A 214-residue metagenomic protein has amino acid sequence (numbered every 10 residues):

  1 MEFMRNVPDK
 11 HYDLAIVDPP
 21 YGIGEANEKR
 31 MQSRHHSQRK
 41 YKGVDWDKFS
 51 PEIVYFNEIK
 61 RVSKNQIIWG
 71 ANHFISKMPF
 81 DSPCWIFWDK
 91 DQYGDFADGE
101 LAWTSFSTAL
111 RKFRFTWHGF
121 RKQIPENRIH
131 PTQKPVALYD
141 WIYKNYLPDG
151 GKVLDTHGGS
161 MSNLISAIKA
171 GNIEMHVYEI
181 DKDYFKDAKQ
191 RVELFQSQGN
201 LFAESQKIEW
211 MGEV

Functional and structural regions predicted by a protein language model:
M1-L154, S160-V214: Class I S-adenosyl-L-methionine-dependent methyltransferase catalytic core
